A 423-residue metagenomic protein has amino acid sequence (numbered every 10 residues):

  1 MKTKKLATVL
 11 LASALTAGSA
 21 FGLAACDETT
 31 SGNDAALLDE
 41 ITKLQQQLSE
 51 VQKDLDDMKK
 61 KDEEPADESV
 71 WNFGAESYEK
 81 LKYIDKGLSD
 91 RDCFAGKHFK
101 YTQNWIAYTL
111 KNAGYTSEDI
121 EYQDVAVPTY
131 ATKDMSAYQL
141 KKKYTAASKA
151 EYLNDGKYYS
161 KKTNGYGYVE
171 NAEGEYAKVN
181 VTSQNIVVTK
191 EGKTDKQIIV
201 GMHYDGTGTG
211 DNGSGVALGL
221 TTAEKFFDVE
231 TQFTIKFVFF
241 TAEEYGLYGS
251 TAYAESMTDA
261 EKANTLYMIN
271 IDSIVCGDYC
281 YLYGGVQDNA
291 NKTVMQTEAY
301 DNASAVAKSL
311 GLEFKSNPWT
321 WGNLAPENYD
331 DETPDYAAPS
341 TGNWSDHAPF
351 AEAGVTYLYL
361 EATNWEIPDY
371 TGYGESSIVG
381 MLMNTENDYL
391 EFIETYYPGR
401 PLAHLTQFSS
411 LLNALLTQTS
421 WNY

Functional and structural regions predicted by a protein language model:
M1-L10: Bacterial Sec-dependent N-terminal signal peptides
F21-A25: C-terminal motif of bacterial Sec signal peptides marking the signal peptidase cleavage site
E28, G32-K60: Extended alpha-helical stalk/coiled-coil segments
K60-K100, N112-A113, D205, V379-F392: N-terminal capping segment at the start of a domain
Y83-T189: A non-catalytic alpha/beta surface segment that caps or lines the substrate-entry region of metallo-dependent hydrolase
V188, K196-Y248, L412: Alpha-helical metal-binding/catalytic segments enriched in His/Glu/Asp
A242-A353: Metal-dependent peptidase/peptidase-like ectodomains
E366-Y423: His/Asp/Glu-rich mid-to-C-terminal helical/loop segments that flank catalytic regions of hydrolases
